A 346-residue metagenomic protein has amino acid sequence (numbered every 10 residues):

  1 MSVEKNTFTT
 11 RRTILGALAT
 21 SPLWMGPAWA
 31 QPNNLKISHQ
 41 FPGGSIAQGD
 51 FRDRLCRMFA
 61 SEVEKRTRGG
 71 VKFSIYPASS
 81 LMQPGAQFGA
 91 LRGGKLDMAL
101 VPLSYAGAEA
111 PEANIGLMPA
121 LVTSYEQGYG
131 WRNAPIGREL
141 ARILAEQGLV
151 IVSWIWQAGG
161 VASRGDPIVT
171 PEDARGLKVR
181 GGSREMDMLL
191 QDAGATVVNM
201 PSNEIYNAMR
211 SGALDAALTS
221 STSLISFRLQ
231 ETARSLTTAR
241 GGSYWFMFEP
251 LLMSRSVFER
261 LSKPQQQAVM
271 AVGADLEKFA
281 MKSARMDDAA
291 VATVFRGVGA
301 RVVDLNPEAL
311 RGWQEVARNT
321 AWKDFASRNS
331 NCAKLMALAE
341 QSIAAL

Functional and structural regions predicted by a protein language model:
S2-V3, T7-T9, L15-W24, W29-Q127 (+2 more regions): N-terminal secretory/targeting leader peptides
